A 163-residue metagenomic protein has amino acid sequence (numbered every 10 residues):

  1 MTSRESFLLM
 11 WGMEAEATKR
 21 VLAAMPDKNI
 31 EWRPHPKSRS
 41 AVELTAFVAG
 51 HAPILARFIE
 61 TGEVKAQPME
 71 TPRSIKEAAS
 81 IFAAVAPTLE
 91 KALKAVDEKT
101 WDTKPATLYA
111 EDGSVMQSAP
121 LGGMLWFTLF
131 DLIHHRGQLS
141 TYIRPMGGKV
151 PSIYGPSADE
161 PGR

Functional and structural regions predicted by a protein language model:
M1-T2: Absolute protein N-terminus
L8-K19, N29-E70, L108-R163: Short, contiguous alpha-helical
M25-P26: Membrane-proximal, proline-rich intrinsically disordered regions
R57-E98: Helix-adjacent hinge/juxtasegments
K91, A95-K99, T141, P145-G148: Alpha-helix capping at helix-to-loop junctions
A95-D112: Acidic catalytic patch
